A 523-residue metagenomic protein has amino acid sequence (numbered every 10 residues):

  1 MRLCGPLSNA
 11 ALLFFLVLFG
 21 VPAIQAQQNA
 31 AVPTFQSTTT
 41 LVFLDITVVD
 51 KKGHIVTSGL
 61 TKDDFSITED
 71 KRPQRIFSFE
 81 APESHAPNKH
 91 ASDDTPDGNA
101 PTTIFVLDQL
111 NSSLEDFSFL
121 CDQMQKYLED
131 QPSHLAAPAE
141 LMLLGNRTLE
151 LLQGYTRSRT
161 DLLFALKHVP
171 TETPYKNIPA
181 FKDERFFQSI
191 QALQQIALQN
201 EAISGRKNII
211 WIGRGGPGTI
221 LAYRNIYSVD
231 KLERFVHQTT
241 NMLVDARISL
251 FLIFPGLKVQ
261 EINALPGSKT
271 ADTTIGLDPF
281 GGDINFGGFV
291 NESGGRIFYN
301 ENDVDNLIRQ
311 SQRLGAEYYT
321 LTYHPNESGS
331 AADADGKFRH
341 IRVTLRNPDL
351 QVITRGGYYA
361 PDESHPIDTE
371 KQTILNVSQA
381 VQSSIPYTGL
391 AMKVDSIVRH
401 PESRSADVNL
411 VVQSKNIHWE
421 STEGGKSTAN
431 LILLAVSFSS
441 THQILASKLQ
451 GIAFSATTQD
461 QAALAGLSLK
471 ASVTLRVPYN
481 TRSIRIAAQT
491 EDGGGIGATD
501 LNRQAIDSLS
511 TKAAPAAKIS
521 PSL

Functional and structural regions predicted by a protein language model:
M1-L7: N-terminal secretory signal peptides that target proteins for export/translocation
N9-P22: Bacterial N-terminal signal peptides
Q25-L523: Scaffold/interface architecture of coatomer-like assemblies
